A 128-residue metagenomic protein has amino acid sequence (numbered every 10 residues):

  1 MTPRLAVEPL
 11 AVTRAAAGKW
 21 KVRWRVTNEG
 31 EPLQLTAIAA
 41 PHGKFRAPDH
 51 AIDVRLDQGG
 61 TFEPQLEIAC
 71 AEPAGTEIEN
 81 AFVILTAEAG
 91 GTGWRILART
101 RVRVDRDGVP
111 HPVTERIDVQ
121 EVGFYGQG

Functional and structural regions predicted by a protein language model:
M1-T2, E8, V12-A17, R99-G128: Acidic, serine/threonine- and proline-rich intrinsically disordered appendage/tail regions
R14, V54-F62: Short proline/glycine- and polar residue-rich coil/turn motifs
G18-P32: Asparagine-centered strand-capping/turn motif at beta-strand->loop junctions
E31-A39: Short, hydrophobic/aromatic beta-strand segments
P41-H50: Short, solvent-exposed loop/linker segments at beta-strand-coil boundaries, enriched for Pro/Gly and Ser/Thr
F62-A74: Short, hydrophobic beta-strand segments
E72-E115: Terminal connector regions
